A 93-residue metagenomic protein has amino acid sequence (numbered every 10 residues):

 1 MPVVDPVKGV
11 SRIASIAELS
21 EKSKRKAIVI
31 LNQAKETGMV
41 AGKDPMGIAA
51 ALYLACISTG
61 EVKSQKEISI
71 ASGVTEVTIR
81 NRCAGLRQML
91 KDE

Functional and structural regions predicted by a protein language model:
M1-M46, Y53-C56, G60-S72, E76-E93: A cyclin-like helical interaction fold
